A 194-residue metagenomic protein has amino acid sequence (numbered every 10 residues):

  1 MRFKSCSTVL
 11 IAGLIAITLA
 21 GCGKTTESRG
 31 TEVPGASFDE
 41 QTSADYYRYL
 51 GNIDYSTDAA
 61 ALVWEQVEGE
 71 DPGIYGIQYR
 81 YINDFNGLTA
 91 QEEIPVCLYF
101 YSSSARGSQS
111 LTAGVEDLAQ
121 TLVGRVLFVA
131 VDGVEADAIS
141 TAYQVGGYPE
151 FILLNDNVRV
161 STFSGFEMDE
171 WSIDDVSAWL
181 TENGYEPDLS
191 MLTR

Functional and structural regions predicted by a protein language model:
T18-G21: C-terminal motif of bacterial Sec signal peptides marking the signal peptidase cleavage site
G23-T25: Bacterial signal peptide processing site
T57, P72-I94: A short beta-strand-turn-helix
Y79, F100-S102, V123-A138: Thiol-based oxidoreductase modules, predominantly thioredoxin-like and allied folds used for disulfide exchange
Q91-S103: Short active-site neighborhood of thiol/selenol oxidoreductases, capturing the structured segment around
G107-T121: Typically the conserved alpha-helix immediately C-terminal to a functionally engaged Cys/Sec in thioredoxin-like
Y143-L153: Structural micro-motif
L153-R194: Non-catalytic, surface beta->alpha helical segment in thiol-disulfide oxidoreductase systems
